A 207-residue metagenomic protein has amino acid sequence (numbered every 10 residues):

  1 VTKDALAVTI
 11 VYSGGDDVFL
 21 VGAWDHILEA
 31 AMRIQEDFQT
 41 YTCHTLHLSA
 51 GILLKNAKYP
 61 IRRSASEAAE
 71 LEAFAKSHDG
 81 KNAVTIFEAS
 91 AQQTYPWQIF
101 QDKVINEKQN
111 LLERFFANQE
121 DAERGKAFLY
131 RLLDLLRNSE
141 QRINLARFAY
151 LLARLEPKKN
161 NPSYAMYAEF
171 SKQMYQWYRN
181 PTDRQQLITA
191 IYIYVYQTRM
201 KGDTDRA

Functional and structural regions predicted by a protein language model:
V1-A207: Charged, helix-rich terminal subdomains or tails
